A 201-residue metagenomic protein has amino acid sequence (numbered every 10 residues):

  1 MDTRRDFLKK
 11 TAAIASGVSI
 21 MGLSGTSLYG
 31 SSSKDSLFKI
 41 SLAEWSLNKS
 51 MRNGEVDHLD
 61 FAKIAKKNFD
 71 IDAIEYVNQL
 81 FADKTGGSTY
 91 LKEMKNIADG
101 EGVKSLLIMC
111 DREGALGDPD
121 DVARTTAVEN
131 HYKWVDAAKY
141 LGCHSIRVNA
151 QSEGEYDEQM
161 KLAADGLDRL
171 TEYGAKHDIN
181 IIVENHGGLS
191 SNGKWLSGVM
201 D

Functional and structural regions predicted by a protein language model:
D2-Y140, E158-D168, A175: N-terminal pre-domain/capping segments
A73-I74, A164-D201: Acidic/histidine-rich catalytic cores of soluble enzymes
Q79-L80, D111-E113, S145, S152-E153 (+1 more regions): Conserved beta-strand edge residues that scaffold enzyme active sites
A138-Y156, H177, I182-H186: Active-site groove signature of glycoside hydrolases
